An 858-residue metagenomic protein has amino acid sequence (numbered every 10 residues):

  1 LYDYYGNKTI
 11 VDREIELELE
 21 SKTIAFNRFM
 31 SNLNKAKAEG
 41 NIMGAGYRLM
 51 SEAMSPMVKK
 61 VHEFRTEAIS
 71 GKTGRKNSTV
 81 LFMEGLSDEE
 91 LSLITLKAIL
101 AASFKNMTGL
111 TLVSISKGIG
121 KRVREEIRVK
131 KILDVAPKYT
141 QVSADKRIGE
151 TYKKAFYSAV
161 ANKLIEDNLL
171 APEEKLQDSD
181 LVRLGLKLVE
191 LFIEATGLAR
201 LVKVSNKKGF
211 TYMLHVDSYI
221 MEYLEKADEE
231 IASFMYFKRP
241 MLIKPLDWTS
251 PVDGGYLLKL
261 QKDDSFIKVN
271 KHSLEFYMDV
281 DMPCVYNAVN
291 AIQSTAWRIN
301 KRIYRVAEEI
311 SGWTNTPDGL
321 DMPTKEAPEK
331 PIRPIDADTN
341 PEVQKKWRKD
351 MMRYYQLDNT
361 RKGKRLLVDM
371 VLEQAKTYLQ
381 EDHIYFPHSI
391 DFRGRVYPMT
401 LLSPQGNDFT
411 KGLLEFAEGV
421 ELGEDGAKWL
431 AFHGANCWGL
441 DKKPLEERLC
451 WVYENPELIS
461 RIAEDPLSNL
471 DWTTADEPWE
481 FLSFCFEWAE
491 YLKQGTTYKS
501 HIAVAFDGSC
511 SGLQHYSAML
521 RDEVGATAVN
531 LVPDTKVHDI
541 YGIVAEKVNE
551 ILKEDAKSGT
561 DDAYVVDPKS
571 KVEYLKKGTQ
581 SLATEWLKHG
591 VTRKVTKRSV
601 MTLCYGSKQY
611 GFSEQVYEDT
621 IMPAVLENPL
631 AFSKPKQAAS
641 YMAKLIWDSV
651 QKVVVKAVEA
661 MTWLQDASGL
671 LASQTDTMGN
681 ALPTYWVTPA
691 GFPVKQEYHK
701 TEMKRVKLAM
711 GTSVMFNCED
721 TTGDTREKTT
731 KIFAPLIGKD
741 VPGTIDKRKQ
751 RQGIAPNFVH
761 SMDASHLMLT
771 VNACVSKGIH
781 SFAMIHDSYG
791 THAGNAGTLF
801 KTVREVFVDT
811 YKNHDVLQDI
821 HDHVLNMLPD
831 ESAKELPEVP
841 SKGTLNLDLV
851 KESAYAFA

Functional and structural regions predicted by a protein language model:
L1-V600, G606-N757, A773, K777 (+3 more regions): Non-catalytic nucleic-acid-binding interfaces of large nucleic-acid enzymes and RNP effectors
Y152, G790-V803: Catalytic palm subdomain of template-directed nucleic-acid polymerases, centered on the conserved carboxylate motif
V600-T602, E618, H786-H792: Conserved short loop/turn motifs at secondary-structure junctions
N757, S761-C774, G778-A796: C-terminal, well-structured subdomains that either form a transmembrane helix-short loop-helix hairpin in multi-pass
